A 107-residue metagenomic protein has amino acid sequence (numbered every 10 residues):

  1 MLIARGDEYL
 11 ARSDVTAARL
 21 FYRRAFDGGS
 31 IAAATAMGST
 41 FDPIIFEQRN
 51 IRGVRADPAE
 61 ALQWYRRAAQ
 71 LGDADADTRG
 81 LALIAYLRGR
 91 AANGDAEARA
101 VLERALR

Functional and structural regions predicted by a protein language model:
M1-A17, R24: Alpha-helical segment of the N-proximal tetratricopeptide repeat
Y9, S13-D14, D27-A32, M37 (+7 more regions): Short helix-capping/linker turns of helical repeat alpha-solenoids
F46, A59-E60, L102-A105: Short alpha-helical linear motifs
R90-R107: Intrinsically disordered, low-complexity, charge-biased linker/tail regions
